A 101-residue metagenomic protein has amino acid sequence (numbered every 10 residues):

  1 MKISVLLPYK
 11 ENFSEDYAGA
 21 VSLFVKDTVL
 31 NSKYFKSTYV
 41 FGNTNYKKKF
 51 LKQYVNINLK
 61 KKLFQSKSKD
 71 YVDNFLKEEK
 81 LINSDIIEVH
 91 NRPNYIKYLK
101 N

Functional and structural regions predicted by a protein language model:
M1-I3: Extreme N-terminal starter segment of soluble prokaryotic enzymes
L7-E15, F24-K67: N-terminal strand-loop element at the rim of the active site of nucleotide-sugar-dependent glycosyltransferases
N12, Y95-I96: Short glycine-rich, flexible loops that bind phosphorylated cofactors or substrates
G19-A20: Glycine-centered tight-turn and secondary-structure capping sites
V72-N83: Short, well-structured alpha-helical segments in soluble
I86: Short, Asp-centered acidic motifs that coordinate Mg2+ and/or phosphate in catalytic or ligand-binding sites
V89-N94: Short His-centered aromatic/hydrophobic patch
N101: Short, conserved loop/helix-junction motifs that constitute active-site signature segments in enzyme catalytic cores
